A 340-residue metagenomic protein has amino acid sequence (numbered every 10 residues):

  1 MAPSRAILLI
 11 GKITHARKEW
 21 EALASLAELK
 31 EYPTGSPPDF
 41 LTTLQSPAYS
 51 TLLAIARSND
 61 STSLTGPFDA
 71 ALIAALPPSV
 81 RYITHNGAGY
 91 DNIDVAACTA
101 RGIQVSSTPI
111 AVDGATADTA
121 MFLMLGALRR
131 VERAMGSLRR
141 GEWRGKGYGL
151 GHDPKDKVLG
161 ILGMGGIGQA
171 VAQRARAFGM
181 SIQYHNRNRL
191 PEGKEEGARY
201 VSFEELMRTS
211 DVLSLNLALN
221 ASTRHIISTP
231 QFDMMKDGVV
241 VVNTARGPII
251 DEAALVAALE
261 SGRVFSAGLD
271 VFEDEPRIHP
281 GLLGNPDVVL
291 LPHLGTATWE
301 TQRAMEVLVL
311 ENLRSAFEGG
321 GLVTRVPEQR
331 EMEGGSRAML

Functional and structural regions predicted by a protein language model:
M1-S63, F317, G334-L340: N-terminal glycine-/charge-rich "phosphate-binding" loop or analogous flexible N-terminal tail
A22, V131, E142, K146-V241 (+1 more regions): Rossmann-like dinucleotide/phosphate-binding beta-alpha-beta segment
L23-A24, A71-S79, F232-K236, A258-R263 (+1 more regions): Short, conserved loop/helix-junction motifs that constitute active-site signature segments in enzyme catalytic cores
S50-M135: Phosphate/diphosphate ligand-binding glycine-rich loop within oxidoreductases
N59-D60, A88, D211, N216-L219 (+2 more regions): Short glycine-/small-residue-rich Rossmann-like dinucleotide-binding loops
T65-S79, A97, S222-V241, E252: Rossmann-fold NAD(P) dinucleotide-binding segment
S106, D237-L340: Rossmann-like dinucleotide-binding domain for NAD(H)/NADP(H)
A117-G136, K157, Q173-M180, L308-G320: Oxidoreductase and adenylate-handling cofactor-binding alpha/beta cores
